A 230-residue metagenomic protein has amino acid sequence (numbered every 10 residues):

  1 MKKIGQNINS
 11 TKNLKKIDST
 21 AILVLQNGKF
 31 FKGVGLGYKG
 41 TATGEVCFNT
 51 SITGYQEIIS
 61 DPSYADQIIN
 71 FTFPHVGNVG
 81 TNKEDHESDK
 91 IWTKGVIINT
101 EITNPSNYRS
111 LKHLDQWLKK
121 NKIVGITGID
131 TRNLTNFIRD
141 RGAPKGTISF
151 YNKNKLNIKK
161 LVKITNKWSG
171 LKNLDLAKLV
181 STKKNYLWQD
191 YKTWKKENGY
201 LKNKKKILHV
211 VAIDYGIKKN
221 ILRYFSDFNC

Functional and structural regions predicted by a protein language model:
K2-F228: RNA-binding accessory domains that recognize and position tRNA/RNA substrates
